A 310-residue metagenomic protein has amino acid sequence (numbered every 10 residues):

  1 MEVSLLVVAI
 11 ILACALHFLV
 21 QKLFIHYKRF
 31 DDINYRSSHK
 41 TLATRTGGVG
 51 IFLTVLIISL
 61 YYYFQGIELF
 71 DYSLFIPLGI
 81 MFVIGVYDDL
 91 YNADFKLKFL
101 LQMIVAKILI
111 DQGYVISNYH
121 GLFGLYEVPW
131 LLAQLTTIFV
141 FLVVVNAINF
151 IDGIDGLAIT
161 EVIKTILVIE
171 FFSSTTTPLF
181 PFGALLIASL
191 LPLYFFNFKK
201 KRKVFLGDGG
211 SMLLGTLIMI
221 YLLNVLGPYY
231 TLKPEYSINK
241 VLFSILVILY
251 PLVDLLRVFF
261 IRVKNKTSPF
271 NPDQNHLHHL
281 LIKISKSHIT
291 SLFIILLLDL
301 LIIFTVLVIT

Functional and structural regions predicted by a protein language model:
E2-K22, K28, V55-E68, Y72-G79 (+1 more regions): Alpha-helical transmembrane segments
D32-R45, H279: Juxtamembrane helix-capping/reentrant segments at transmembrane boundaries
L42-G50, A93-L97, N149-I163, K201-L214: Short, non-helical or kinked segments that cap or interrupt transmembrane helices
T44-Y61, K107-D111: A generic, lipid-embedded transmembrane alpha helix
I57-L69, Y87-A93, I110-F123, I151 (+1 more regions): Transmembrane alpha-helix boundary signature
L74-Q102: Hydrophobic alpha-helical hairpins/lids featuring a short glycine-rich hinge
G79-V83, L101, V105-I116, T136-N146 (+1 more regions): Membrane-embedded alpha-helical core segments of multi-pass
G85-D88, V143-D152, F196-V204: Transmembrane alpha-helix interface/packing and boundary motifs in multi-pass membrane proteins, characterized by
